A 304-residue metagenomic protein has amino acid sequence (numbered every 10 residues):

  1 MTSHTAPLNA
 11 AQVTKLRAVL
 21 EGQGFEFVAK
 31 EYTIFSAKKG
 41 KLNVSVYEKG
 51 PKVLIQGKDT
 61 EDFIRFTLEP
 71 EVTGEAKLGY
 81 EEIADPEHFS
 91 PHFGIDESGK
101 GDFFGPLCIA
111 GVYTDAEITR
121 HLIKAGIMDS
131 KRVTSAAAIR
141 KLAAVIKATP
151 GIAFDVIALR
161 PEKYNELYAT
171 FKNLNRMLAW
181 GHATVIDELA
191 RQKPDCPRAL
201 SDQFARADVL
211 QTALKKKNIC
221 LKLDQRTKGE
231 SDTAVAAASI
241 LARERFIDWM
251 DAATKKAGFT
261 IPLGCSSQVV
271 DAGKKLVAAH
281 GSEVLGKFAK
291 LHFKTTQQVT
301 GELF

Functional and structural regions predicted by a protein language model:
M1-F304: RNase H-like, Mg2+-dependent phosphodiesterase core, and more generally RNA phosphate-backbone-engaging helix-loop
